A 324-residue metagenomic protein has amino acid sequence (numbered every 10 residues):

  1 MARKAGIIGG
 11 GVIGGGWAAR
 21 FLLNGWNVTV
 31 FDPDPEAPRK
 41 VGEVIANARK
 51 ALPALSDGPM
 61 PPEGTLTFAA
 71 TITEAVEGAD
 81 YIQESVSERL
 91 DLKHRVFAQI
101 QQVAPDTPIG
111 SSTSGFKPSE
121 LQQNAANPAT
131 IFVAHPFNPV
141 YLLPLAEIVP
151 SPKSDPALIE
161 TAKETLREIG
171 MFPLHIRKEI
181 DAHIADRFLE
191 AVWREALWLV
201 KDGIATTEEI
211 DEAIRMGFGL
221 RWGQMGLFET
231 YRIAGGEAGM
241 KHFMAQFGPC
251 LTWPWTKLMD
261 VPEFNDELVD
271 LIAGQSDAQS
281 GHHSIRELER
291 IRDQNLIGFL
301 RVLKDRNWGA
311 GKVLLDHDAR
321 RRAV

Functional and structural regions predicted by a protein language model:
M1-L55: NAD(P)+-binding Rossmann beta1-loop-alpha1 motif at the extreme N-terminus of oxidoreductases
A2-R3, N24, M171, A205-V324: NAD(P)-dependent Rossmann-like dehydrogenase/reductase catalytic/cofactor-binding core
P33-E36, A51-P108, F116: Rossmann-like NAD(P)-binding element
G110-K178, A182-D186: Rossmann-fold dinucleotide-binding core
V140-V149, I169, L174-I204, E212-E229: Active-site-proximal catalytic alpha-helix in oxidoreductases
